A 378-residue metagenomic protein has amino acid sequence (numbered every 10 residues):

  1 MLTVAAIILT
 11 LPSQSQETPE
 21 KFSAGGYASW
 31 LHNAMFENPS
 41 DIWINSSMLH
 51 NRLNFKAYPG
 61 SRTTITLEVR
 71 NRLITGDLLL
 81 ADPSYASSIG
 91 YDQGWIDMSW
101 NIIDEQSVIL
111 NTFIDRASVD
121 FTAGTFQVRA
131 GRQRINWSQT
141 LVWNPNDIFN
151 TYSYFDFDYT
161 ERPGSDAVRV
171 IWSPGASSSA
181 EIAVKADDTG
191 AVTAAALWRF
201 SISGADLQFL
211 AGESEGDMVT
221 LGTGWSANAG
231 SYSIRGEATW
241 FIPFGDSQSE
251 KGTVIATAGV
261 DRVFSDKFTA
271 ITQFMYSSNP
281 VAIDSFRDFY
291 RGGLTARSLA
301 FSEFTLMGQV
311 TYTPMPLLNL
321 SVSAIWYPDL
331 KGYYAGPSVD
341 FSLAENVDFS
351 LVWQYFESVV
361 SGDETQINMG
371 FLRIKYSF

Functional and structural regions predicted by a protein language model:
E17, F55-P59, D120-A123, W172-P174 (+9 more regions): Residue-level signature of outer-membrane beta-barrel architecture
F22, S61-I65, T125-V128, S177-A180 (+6 more regions): Repeated loop/turn-to-beta-strand initiation elements of outer-membrane beta-barrel proteins
G26-A34, L67-N71, A130-R132, I182-A186 (+7 more regions): Transmembrane beta-barrel strands of outer-membrane/channel proteins
L31-E37, I74-G76, W137, T151-Y154 (+9 more regions): Sequence/structural signature of outer-membrane beta-barrel proteins
W43-L49, L110-D115, T122, R162-D166 (+7 more regions): Residues that define the transmembrane beta-barrel architecture of outer-membrane proteins
K56-S177: Outer membrane beta-barrel
S226-I325: Detector for outer-membrane/organellar transmembrane beta-barrel domains, recognizing the amphipathic beta-strand
V310-Y312, V339-F341, N346-D348, V352-Y355 (+1 more regions): Outer-membrane beta-barrel "beta-signal"
